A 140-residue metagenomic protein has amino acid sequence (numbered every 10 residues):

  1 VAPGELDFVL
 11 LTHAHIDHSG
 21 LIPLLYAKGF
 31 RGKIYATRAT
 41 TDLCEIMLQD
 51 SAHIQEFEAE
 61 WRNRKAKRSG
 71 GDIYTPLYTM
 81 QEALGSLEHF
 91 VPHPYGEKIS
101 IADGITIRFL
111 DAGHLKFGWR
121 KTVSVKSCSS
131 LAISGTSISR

Functional and structural regions predicted by a protein language model:
V1-L10, D17-S19, L25-R140: His/Asp/Glu-rich metal-coordinating catalytic cores of metallo-dependent phosphodiesterases/hydrolases acting on
